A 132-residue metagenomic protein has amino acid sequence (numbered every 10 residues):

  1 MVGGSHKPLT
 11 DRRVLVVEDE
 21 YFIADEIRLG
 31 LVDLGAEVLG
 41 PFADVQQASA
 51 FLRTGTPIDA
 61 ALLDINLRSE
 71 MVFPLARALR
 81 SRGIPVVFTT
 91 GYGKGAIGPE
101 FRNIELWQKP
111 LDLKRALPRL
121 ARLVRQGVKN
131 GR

Functional and structural regions predicted by a protein language model:
M1-R13, D112-R132: Non-catalytic signal-transmission and effector/linker regions of two-component phosphorelay proteins
E18: Conserved acidic carboxylate
Y21-G40: Two-component/phosphorelay signaling modules centered on CheY-like receiver
P41-A60: Acidic, metal-coordinating helix/loop segments flanking the phosphotransfer/catalytic sites of two-component signaling
D64: Active-site residues of response regulator receiver
S69-P74: Acidic catalytic/metal-coordinating carboxylates
K109: A Lys-centered signature of the CheY-like receiver
